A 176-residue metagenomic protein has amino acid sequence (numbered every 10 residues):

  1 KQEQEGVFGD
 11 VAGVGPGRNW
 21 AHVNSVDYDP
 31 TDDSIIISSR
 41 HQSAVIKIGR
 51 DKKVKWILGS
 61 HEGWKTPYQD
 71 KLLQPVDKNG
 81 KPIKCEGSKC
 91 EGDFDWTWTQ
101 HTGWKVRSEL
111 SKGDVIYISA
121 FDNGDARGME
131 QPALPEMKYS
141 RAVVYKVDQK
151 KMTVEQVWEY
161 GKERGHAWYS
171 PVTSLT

Functional and structural regions predicted by a protein language model:
K1-T176: Histidine-/acidic-rich catalytic cores in large beta-rich domains
